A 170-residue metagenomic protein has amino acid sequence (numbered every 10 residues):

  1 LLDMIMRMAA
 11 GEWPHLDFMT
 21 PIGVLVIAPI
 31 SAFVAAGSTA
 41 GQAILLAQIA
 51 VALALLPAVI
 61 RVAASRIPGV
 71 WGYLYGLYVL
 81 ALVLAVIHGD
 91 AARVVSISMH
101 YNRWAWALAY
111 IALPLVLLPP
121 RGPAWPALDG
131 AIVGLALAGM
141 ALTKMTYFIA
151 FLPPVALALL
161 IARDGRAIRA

Functional and structural regions predicted by a protein language model:
L2-M6, D17-Q42, M140, F151: Short hydrophobic/aromatic helix or loop-helix immediately within or flanking a transmembrane segment in polytopic
A9-E12, L16, P29-L56, A64-I67: Juxtamembrane segments of multi-pass membrane glycosylation machinery that transfer sugars from lipid-linked donors
L46-G76, L82-L84, I111: Transmembrane-helix motifs of polytopic, lipid-linked glycan transferases
A52-A54, A107-L117, F151-V155: Hydrophobic cores of alpha-helical transmembrane segments in multi-pass inner/ER membrane proteins, independent
L74, V79-L117: Membrane-interface micro-motifs in multi-pass membrane enzymes
L115-A138, A167-A170: Short hydrophobic alpha-helices at membrane interfaces in multi-pass membrane enzymes
L128-A156: Membrane-interface alpha helices of multi-pass inner-membrane proteins
A150-A170: Perimembrane helix-loop-helix junctions
